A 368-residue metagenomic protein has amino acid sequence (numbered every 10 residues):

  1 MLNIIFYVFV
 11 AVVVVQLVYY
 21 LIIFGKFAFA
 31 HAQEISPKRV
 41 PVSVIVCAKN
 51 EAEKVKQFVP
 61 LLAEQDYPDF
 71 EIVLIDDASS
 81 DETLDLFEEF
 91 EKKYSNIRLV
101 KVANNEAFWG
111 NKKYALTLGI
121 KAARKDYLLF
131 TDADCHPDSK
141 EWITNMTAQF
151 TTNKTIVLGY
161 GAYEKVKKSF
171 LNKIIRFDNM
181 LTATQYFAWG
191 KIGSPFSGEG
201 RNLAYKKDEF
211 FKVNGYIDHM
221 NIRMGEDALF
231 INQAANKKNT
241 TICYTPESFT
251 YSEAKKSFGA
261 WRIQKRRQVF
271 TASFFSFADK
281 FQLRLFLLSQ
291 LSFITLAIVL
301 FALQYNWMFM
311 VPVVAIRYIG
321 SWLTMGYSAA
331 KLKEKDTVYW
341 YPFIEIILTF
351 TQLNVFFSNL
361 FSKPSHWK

Functional and structural regions predicted by a protein language model:
M1-P37: N-terminal membrane-anchoring/stem segments of glycan-assembly enzymes
I23-A32, E51-E64: Short, well-formed alpha-helical segments that are part of the catalytic scaffolds of diverse glycosyltransferases
S36, L287-K363: Membrane-embedded multi-pass helical conduit in multi-pass membrane proteins, especially envelope-biosynthetic
V40-S43, E71, L229: Cell-envelope/extracellular polymer assembly enzymes that use nucleotide-activated donors
V59-N105: Acidic donor-binding segment of Leloir-type glycosyltransferases
E82, D132-A148: Acidic donor-binding/catalytic loop of UDP-sugar-dependent glycosyltransferases, especially processive GT2
L116, L128: Short aromatic/hydrophobic "clamp" motif used to bind/position activated sugar donors
F150, I156-T182, D208-F211, G215-D279: Catalytic donor/gating beta->alpha subdomain of glycosyltransferases that bind UDP-sugars
